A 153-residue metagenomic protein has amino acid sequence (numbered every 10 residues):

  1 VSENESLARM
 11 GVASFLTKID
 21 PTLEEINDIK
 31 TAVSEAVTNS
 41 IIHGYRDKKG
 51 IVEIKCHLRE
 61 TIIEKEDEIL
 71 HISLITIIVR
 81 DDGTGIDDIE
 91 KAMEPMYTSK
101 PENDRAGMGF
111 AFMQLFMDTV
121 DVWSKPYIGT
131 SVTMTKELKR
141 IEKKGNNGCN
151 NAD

Functional and structural regions predicted by a protein language model:
V1-E5: STAS-typified acidic loop motif
S6, L23, I86: Loop/helix-junction capping segments adjacent to catalytic residues or to phosphate/diphosphate-binding pockets
L7-M10, K91: Generic recognition of short, well-ordered alpha-helical segments
R9-S34: Conserved short strand/loop->alpha-helix "switch" segment adjacent to the catalytic nucleotide/phosphoryl-transfer site
E35, N39: Conserved polar catalytic motif of the HATPase_c/GHKL fold
S40-D153: Conserved beta-strand-loop-beta-strand hairpin that lines the nucleotide-binding pocket of ATP/GTP-utilizing enzymes
